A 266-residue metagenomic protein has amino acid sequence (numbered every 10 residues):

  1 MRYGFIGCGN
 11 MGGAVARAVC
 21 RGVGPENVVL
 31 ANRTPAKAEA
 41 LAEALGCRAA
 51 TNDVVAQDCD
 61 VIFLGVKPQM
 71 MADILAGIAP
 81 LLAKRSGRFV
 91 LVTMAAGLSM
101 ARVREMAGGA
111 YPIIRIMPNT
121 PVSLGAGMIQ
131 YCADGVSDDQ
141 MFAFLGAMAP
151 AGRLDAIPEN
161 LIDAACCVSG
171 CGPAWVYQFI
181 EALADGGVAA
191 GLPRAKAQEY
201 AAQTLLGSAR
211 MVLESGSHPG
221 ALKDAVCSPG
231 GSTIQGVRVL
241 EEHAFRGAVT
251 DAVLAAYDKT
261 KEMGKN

Functional and structural regions predicted by a protein language model:
M1-Q57, A126-G127, V188-A190: NAD(P)+-binding Rossmann beta1-loop-alpha1 motif at the extreme N-terminus of oxidoreductases
V15, P35, L45, D53-M128: Rossmann-like NAD(P)(H) cofactor-binding subdomain of soluble oxidoreductases
V28, A38, M71, P193-Y200 (+2 more regions): Small-residue helix-packing motif on alpha-helices
R102-P112, M128-A165, V176-E214: Internal alpha-helical scaffold of NAD(P)-dependent oxidoreductase catalytic cores
C166-A174, K223: A short glycine-threonine-serine/GTX helix/turn-capping micro-motif
A202-N266: NAD(P)-dependent Rossmann-like dehydrogenase/reductase catalytic/cofactor-binding core
